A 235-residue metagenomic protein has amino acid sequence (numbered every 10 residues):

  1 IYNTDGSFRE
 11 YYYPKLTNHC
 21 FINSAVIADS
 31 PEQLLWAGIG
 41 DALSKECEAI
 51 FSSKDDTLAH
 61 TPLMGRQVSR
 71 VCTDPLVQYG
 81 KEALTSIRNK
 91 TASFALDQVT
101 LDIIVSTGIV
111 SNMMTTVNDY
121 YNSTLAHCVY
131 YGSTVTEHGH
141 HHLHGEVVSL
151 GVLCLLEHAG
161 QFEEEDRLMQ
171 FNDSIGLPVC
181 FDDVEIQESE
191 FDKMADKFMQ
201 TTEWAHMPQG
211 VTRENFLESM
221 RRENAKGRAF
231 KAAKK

Functional and structural regions predicted by a protein language model:
I1-S69: A glycine/threonine-rich phosphate-anchoring loop and its flanking beta-alpha core in nucleotide/phosphate-binding
Y13-P14, T116-N118, T202-E203: Short hydrophobic "helix-edge" motifs at membrane interfaces and signal-peptide entry regions
L43-C47, L96-V110, V152, N172 (+2 more regions): Short alpha-helical scaffolding segments that buttress acidic/His motifs in well-ordered protein cores
E46, I50-K54, A83, S106 (+2 more regions): A short secondary-structure junction motif
T57-Q170: Active-site segments that bind and position negatively charged phosphate/pyrophosphate groups
Q161-K235: C-terminal charged capping/lid subdomain of soluble metabolic enzymes
